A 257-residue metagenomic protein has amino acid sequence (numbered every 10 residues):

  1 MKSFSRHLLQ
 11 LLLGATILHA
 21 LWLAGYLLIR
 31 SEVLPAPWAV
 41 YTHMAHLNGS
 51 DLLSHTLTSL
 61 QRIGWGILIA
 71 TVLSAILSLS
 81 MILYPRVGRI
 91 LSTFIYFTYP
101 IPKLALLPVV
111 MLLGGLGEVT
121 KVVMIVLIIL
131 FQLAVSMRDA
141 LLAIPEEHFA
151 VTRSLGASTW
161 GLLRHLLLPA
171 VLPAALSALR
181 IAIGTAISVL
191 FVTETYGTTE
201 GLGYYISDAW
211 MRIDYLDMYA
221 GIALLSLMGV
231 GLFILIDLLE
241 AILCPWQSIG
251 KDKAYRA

Functional and structural regions predicted by a protein language model:
K2, L28-T71: Periplasmic/extracellular loop-to-transmembrane helix junction in inner-membrane transport proteins
R6-R30: N-terminal signal-anchor transmembrane alpha helix
G66-I95: Transmembrane-helix boundary motif in ABC transporter permease subunits
P85, S177, Y219-A257: C-terminal transmembrane helix and the adjacent membrane-cytosol boundary/short C-terminal tail of inner/organellar
Y96-Q132, D139-A140: Generic hydrophobic transmembrane alpha-helix motif, especially the helices
L112-L113, S188-L225, W246-Y255: Glycine-rich helix-loop "coupling/hinge" segments at transmembrane-helix boundaries in multipass transporters
V123, L127, W160-V192, A220 (+1 more regions): Transmembrane alpha-helices
S136-A178: Short cytoplasmic-facing helical segments at TM-TM junctions of multi-pass membrane proteins
